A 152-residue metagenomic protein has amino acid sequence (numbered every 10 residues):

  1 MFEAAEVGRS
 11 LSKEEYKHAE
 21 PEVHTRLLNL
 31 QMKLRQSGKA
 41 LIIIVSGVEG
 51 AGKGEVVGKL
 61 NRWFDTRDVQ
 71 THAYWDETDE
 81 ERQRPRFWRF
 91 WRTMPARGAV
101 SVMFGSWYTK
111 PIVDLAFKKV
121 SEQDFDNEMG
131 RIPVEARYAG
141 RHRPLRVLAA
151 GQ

Functional and structural regions predicted by a protein language model:
M1-Q152: Glycine-rich phosphate-binding loop of ATP-dependent small-molecule kinases
